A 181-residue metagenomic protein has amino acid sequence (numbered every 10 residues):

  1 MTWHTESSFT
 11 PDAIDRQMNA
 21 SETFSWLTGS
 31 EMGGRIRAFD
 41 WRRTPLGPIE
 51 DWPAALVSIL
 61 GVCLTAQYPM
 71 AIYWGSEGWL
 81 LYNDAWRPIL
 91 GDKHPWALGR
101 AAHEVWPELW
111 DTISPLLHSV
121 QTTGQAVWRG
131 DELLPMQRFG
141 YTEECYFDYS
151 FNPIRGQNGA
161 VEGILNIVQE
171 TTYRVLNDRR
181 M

Functional and structural regions predicted by a protein language model:
W3, D15-A38, A54-Y68, R180-M181: PAS/LOV and related PAS-like sensory modules
W3, E50, A54, E108-I113 (+1 more regions): Per-ARNT-Sim (PAS) sensory domains and their PAS-associated C-terminal
A38-L46, P88, D92, W96-D111: PAS-family sensory/regulatory domains
I49-Y82, P88: Sensory modules in modular signal-transduction proteins
S58-V62, P69, E104-E108, L116-T123: Amphipathic alpha-helical regulatory segments at dimerization interfaces that relay allosteric signals between sensory
R155-N158, E162-M181: Sensory coupling linkers of modular signal transduction proteins
